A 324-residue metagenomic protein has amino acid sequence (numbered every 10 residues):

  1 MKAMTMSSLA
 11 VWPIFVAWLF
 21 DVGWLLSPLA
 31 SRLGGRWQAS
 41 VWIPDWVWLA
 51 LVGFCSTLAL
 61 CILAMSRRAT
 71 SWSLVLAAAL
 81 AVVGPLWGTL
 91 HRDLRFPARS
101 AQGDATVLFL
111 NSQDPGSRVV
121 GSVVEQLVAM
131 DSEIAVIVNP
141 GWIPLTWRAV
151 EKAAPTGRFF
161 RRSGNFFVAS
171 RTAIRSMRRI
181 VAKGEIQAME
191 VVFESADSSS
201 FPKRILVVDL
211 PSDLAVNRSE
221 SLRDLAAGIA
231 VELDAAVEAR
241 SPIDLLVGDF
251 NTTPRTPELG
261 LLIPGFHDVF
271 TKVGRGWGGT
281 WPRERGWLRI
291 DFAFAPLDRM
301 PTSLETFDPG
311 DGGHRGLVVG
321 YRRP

Functional and structural regions predicted by a protein language model:
M1-K2, G313: Soluble, non-transmembrane catalytic domains of enzymes that act on hydrophobic metabolites at membranes
K2-A149: N-terminal, active-site-proximal structural segment of metallo-dependent hydrolase catalytic domains
D114-V128, N139-P324: Soluble catalytic domains of enzymes that build or remodel membrane lipids, polysaccharides, and related
